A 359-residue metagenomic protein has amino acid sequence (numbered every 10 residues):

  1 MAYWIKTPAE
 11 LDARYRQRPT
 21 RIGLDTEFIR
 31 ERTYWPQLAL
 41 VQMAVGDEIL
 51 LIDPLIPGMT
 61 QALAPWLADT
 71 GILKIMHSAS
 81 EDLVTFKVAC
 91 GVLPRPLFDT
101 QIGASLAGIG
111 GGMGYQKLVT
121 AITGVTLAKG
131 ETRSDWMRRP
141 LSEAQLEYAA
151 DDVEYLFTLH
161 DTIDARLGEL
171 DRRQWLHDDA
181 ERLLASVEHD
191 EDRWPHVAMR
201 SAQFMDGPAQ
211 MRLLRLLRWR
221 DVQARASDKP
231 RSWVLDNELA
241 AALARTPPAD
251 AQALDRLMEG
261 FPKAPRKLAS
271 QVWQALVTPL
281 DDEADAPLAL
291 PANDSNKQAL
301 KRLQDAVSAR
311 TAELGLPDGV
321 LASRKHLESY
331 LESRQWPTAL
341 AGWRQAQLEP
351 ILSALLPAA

Functional and structural regions predicted by a protein language model:
M1-I22, T26: N-terminal accessory regions of nucleic-acid-interacting proteins
I5, A9, P54-P57, A150 (+2 more regions): Conserved phosphate-coordination/catalytic loops
P19, Q37-L38, G71-I72: Short, surface-exposed beta-edge/turn micro-motifs
T26-E27, S78: Fold-independent oxyanion-binding glycine-rich loops and adjacent beta-strand/coil segments at enzyme active sites
E27-I49: An N-terminal structural lobe/cap that precedes and organizes the functional/catalytic core across diverse proteins
Y34, G108-G112, P265: Alpha-helix N-cap/helix-start motif
Q42, D47-A62, W66-F157, D164 (+1 more regions): Active-site-proximal helix-loop-helix substrate-binding element of RNase H-like nuclease domains
E143, L159, I163-A359: Accessory DNA-binding and partner-docking regions appended to nucleic-acid-acting proteins, especially the terminal
